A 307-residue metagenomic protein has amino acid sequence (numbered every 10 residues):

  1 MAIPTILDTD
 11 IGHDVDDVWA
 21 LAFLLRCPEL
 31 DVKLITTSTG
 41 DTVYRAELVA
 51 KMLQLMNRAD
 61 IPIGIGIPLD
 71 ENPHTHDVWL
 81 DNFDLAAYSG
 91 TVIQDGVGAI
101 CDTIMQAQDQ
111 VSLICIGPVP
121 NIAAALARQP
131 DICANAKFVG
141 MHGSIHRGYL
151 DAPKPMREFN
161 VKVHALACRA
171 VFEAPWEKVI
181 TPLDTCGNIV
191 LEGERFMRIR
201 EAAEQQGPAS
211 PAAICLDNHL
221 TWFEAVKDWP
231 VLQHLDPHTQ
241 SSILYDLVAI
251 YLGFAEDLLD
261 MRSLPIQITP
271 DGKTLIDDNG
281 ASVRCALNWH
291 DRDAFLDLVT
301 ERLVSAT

Functional and structural regions predicted by a protein language model:
M1-T307: N-terminal acidic, glycine/proline-rich low-complexity segments
